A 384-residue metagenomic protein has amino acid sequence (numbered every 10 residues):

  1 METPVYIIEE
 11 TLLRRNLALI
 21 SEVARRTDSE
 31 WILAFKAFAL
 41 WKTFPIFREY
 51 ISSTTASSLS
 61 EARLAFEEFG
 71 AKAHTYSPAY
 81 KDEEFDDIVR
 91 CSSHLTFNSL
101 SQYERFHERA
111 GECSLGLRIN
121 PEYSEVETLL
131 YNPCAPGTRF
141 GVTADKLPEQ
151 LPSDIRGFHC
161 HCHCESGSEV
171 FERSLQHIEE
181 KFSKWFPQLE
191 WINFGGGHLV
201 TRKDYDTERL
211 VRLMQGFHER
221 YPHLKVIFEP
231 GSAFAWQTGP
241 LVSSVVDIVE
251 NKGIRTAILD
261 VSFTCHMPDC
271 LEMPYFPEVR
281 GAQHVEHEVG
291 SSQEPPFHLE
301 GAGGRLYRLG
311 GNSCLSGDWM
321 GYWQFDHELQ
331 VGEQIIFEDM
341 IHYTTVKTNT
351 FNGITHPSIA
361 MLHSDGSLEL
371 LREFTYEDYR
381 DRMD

Functional and structural regions predicted by a protein language model:
M1-F69, Y80, S262, F325-E338 (+2 more regions): N-terminal capping/small domains of soluble enzymes
S29-W191, Y205, L213-G216: Active-site-proximal beta-alpha core segment in soluble small-molecule metabolic enzymes
F35, C162-H163, I192-T201, P230-A233: Glycine-rich beta-strand-to-loop/alpha-helix junction loops that act as flexible
T96, G116-R118, H159, N193 (+5 more regions): Structured core elements
Y123-E125, C164, V200, F234 (+1 more regions): Feature marks short, surface-exposed loop/turn motifs that line or immediately flank catalytic pockets and channel
G167-R173, T201-L210, Q237-S243, Q324-F325: Short glycine/threonine-rich loop-to-helix capping motif typified by GTGT followed within a few residues by an Asp-Pro
P230-D384: Charged (often Lys/Glu-rich) extended helix/loop segments that serve as interaction or gating elements
